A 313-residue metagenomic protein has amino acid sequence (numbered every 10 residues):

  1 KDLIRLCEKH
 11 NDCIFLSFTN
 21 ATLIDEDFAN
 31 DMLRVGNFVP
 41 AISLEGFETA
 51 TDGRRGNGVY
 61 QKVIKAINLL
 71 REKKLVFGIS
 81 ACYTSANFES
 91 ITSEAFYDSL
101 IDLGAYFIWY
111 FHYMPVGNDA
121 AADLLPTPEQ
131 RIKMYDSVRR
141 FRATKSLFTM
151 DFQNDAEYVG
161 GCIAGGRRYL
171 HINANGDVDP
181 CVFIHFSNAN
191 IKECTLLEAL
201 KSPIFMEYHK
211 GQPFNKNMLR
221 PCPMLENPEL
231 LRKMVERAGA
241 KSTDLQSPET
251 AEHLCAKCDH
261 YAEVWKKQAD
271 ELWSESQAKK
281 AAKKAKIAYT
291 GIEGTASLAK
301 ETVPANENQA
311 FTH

Functional and structural regions predicted by a protein language model:
K1-F111: Radical SAM/AdoMet-radical enzyme domain recognition
E8, L33, R71, I101 (+5 more regions): Alpha-helix boundary recognition
T22-L23, F47, T84-A86, M114-V116 (+3 more regions): Short, solvent-exposed loop/turn segments at secondary-structure junctions
N57-Y60, L125-P128, I132, A189-C194: Short, conserved loop/turn and helix-capping segments at secondary-structure boundaries that abut family-defining
I64, E94, I132-D136, L197: Generic alpha-helical structural signal
L75, A105, R140-F148, Q246: Structural alpha-beta junctions
Y113-P180, P221-L230, T295: A C-terminal junction/extension of Radical SAM enzymes
F183-H313: Flexible mid-to-C-terminal extensions adjoining Fe-S/redox cofactors in radical SAM and related proteins
